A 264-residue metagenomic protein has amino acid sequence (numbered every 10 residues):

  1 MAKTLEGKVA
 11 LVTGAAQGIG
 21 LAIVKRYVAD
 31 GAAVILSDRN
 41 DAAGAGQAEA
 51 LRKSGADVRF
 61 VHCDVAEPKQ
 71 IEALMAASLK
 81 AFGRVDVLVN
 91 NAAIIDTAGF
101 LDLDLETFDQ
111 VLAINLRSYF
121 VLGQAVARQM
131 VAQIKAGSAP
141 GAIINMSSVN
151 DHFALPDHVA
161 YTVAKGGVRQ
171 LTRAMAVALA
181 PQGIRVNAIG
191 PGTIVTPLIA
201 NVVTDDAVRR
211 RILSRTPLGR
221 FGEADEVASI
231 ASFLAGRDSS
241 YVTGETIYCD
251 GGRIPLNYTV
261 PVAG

Functional and structural regions predicted by a protein language model:
G99-F100, D104-L112, I212: Substrate-binding pocket helix/loop in short-chain dehydrogenase/reductase
L101, F153-V159, P181-Q182, G219 (+2 more regions): Active-site loop immediately N-terminal to the catalytic Tyr-X3-Lys motif of short-chain dehydrogenase/reductase
G123, A164, T172: Active-site helix of classical SDR
R128, V177-P181, S240: Alpha-helical segment proximal to the catalytic Tyr-Lys
S148: Residue(s) in the substrate-gating loop at a strand-loop-helix junction that position the organic substrate next
Q170, A188, A207-D238, V242 (+1 more regions): C-terminal helical subdomain
S232, T243-G264: Short C-terminal tail/terminal secondary-structure segment of NAD(P)H-dependent dehydrogenase/reductase domains
